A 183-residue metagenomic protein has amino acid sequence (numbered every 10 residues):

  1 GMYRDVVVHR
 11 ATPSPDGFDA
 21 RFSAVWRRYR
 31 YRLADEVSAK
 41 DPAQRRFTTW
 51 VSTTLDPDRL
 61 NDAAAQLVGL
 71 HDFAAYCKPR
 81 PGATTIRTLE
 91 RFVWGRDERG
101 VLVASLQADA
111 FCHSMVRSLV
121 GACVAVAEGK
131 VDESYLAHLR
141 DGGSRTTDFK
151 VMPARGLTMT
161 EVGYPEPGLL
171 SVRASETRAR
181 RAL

Functional and structural regions predicted by a protein language model:
G1-L183: Structured-RNA-binding interfaces characteristic of tRNA pseudouridine synthases
